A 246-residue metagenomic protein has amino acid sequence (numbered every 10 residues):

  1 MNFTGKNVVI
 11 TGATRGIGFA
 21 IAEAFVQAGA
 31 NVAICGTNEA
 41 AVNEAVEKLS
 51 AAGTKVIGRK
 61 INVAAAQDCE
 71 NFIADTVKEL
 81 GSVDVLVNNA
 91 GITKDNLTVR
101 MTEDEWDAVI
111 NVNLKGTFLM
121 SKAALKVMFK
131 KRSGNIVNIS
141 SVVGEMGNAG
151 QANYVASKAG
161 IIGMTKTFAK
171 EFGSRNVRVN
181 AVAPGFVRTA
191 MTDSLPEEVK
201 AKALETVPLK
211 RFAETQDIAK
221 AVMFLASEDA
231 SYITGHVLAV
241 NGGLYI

Functional and structural regions predicted by a protein language model:
N7, T14-G16, N38: Conserved glycine-rich cofactor-binding loop
E39, K60-F72, E103, Q216-D217: The beta1-alpha1 cofactor-binding region of Rossmann-like NAD(H)/NADP(H)-dependent oxidoreductases
L97-T98, T102-I110, T192, A203: Substrate-binding pocket helix/loop in short-chain dehydrogenase/reductase
S121, S157, T165: Active-site helix of classical SDR
K126, K170-S174, S231: Alpha-helical segment proximal to the catalytic Tyr-Lys
S141: Residue(s) in the substrate-gating loop at a strand-loop-helix junction that position the organic substrate next
A181, L204-D229, I233, V240-G242: C-terminal helical subdomain
